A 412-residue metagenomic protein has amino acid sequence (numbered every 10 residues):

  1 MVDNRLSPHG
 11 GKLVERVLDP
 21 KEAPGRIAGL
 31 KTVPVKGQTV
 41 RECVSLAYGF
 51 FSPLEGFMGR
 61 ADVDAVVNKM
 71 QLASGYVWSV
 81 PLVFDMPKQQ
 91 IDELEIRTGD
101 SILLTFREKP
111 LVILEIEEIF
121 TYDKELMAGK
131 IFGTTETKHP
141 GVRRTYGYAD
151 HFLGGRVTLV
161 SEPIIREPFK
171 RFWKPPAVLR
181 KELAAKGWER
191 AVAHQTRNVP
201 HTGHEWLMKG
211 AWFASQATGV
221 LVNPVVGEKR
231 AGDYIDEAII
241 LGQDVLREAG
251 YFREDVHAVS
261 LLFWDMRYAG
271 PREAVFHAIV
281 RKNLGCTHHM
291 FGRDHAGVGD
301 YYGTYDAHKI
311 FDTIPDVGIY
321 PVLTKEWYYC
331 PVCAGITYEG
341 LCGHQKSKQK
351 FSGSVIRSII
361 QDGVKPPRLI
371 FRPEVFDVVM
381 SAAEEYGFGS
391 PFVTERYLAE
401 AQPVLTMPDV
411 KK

Functional and structural regions predicted by a protein language model:
M1-K412: Active-site cores that bind ATP or allylic diphosphates and position pyrophosphate for catalysis
